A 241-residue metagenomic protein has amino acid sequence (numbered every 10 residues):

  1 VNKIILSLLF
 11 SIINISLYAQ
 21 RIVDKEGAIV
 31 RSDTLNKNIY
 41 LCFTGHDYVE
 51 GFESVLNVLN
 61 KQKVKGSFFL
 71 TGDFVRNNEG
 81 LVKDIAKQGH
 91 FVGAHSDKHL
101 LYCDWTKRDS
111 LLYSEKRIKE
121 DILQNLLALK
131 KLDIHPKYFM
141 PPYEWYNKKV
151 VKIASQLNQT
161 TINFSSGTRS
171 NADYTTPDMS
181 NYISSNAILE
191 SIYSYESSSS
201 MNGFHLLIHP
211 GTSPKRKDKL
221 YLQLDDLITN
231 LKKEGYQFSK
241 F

Functional and structural regions predicted by a protein language model:
V1-N2, I13, N36: Generic cytosolic/nucleocytoplasmic N-terminal low-complexity/intrinsically disordered segments
N2-L8: Sec-dependent signal peptide recognition, specifically the positively charged N-region followed immediately by
L9, R31-D33, E196, I228: Generic marker of residues within folded, mature protein domains
L9-Y18: Hydrophobic h-region of N-terminal signal peptides that target proteins for export in Gram-negative bacteria
R21-T106, Q124-P136, N230, Q237: Active-site beta->alpha N-cap acidic-glycine motif
S54, R76-N77, L101-L207, G211-Q237: Catalytic domains of cell-wall/extracellular-matrix polysaccharide-remodeling enzymes, centered on de-N-acetylation
